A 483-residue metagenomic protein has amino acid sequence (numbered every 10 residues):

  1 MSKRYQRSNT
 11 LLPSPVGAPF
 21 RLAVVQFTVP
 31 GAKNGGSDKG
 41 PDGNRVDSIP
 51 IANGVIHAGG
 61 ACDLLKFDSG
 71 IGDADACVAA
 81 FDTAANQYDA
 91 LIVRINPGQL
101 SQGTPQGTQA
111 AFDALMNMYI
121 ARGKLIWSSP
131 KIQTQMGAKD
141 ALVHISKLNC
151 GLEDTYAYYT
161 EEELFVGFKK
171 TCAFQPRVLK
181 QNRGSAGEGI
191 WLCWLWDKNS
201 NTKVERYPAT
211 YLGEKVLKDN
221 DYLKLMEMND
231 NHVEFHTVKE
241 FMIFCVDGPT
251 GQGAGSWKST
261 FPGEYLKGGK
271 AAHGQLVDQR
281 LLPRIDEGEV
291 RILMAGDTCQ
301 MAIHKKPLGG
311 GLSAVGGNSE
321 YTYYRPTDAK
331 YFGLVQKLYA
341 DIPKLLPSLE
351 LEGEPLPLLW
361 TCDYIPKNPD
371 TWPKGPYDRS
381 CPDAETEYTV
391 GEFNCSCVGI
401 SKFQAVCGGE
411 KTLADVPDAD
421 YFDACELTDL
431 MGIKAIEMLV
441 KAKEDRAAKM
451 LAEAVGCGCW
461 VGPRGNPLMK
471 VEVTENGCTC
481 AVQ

Functional and structural regions predicted by a protein language model:
S2-A18: Short N-terminal or domain-adjacent regulatory/targeting segments
S2-K3, S101-Q102, R284-E287, T298 (+1 more regions): ATP-dependent carboxylate activation and anion-phosphoryl transfer catalytic cores that bind Mg-ATP to form
V16-K39: Nucleotide-activated donor-dependent transferases that construct or modify glycoconjugates
A23, I92-R94, V178, V277: Structural motif
V29-G31, D38-A173, S185: Conserved N-proximal alpha/beta basic substrate-recognition cap immediately N-terminal to, or forming the N-lobe
V29-P30, G70, P97-G98, Q133 (+5 more regions): Short, solvent-exposed loop/turn segments at secondary-structure junctions
E188, W194-E352, C362-S380: Phosphate-binding site of ATP-dependent enzymes
T479-Q483: A positional/structural detector of protein chain ends, strongest at the extreme C-terminus and weakly at the extreme
